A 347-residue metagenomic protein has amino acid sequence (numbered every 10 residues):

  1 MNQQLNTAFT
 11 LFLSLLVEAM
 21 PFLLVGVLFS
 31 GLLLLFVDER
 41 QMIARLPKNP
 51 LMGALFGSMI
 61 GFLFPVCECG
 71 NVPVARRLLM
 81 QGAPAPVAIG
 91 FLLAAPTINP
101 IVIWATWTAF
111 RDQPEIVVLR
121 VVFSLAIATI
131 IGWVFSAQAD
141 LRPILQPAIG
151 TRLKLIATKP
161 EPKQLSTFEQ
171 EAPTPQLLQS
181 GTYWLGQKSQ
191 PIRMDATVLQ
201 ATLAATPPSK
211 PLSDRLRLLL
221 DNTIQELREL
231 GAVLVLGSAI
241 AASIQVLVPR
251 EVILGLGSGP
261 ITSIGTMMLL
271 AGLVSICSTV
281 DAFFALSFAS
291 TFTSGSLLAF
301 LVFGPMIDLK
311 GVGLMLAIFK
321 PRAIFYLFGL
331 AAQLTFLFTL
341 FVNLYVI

Functional and structural regions predicted by a protein language model:
M1-A19, L165, E171-L227: Hydrophobic transmembrane alpha-helices of multi-pass solute/ion transporters
M1-R76, R215-V274, F283-F284: Membrane-embedded alpha-helical segments and adjacent helix-loop junctions characteristic of multi-pass solute
P21, V25, E68, V72 (+5 more regions): Alpha-helical transmembrane segments and their lipid-water interface positions in multi-pass membrane proteins
S30, L34, F64, I127-G132 (+4 more regions): Alpha-helical transmembrane segments of multipass membrane proteins
G31, P50, P96, S124-L125 (+2 more regions): Residue-level recognition of pore/gate-forming positions within transmembrane alpha-helices of multi-pass
P47, P114-T197, L314-I347: Juxtamembrane and boundary regions of transmembrane helices in multi-pass small-molecule transporters and channels
A54, S58, A85-G90, I127: Membrane-interface motifs of alpha-helical transmembrane segments
F62-V122, Q245-A323, F328: Membrane-interfacial helix-loop connectors
